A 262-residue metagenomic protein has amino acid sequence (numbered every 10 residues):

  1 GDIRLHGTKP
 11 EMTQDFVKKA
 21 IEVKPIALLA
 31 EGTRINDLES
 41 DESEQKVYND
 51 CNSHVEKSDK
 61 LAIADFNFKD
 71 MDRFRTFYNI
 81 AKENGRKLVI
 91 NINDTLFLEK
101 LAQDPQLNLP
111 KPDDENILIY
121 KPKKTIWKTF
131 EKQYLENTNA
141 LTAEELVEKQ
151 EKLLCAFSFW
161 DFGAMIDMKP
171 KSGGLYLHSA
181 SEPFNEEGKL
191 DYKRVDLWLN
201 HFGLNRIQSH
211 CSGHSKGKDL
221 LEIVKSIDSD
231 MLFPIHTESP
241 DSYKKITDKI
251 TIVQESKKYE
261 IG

Functional and structural regions predicted by a protein language model:
G1-D72, T76, K82-E83, K87 (+1 more regions): His/Asp/Glu-rich metal-coordinating catalytic cores of metallo-dependent phosphodiesterases/hydrolases acting on
G1-I3, G32-T33, N67, N93-D94 (+4 more regions): Active-site metal-binding loops of divalent metal-dependent hydrolases
L29, K87-L96, Y120-K121, L177-N185 (+1 more regions): Short internal beta-strands
S40-K46, K132-A140, L153-M165, F184-D191 (+1 more regions): A general structural motif
H54-A62, K82-R86, L175, H201-R206 (+1 more regions): Short, surface-exposed connector motifs at secondary-structure boundaries
N93, F97-D167: A contiguous, basic/glycine-rich beta-loop/short-helix subdomain that forms a polymer-engagement track
D161-G203: Redox- and metal-dependent alpha/beta enzyme cores, enriched for Fe-S-associated oxidoreductases and cofactor-handling
H178-S179, P183-E187, N205-G262: Internal alpha/beta domain cores that form substrate/cofactor-binding pockets in large enzymes and binding proteins
